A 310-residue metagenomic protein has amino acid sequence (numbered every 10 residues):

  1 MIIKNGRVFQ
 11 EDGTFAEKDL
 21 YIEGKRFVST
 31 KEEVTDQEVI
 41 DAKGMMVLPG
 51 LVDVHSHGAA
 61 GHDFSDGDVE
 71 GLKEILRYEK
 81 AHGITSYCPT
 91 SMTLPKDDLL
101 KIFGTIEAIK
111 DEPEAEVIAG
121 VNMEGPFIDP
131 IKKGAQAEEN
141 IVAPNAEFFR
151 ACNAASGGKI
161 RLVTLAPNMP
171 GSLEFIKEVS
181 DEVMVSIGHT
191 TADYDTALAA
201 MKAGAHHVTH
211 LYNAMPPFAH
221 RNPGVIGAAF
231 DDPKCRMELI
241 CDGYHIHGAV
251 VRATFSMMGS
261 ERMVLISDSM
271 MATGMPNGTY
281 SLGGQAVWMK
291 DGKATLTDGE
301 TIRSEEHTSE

Functional and structural regions predicted by a protein language model:
M1-K4, V8-L48: Histidine-rich, glycine-flanked metal-binding segment
G6, L20, K25, G44 (+6 more regions): Divalent metal-coordination and catalytic microenvironments
M45-V69: Di-metal (Zn2+ and/or Mg2+/Mn2+) metal-binding site signature of metallo-dependent hydrolases with the MBL/beta-CASP
G50-V52, S186, M263-I266: Residue-level marker for buried hydrophobic side chains located in beta-strands that build the well-ordered beta-sheet
H57, K73-I102, E116-D129, S156-N168 (+4 more regions): Divalent metal-dependent hydrolysis catalytic cores, especially in the metallo-beta-lactamase
K80, E107, N153-S156, M201 (+1 more regions): Non-catalytic positions within long, well-ordered alpha-helices that form the structural scaffold/packing of enzyme
M123, P130-A146, R150-G224: Divalent metal-binding pocket/active-site signature
T196-E310: Active-site-adjacent C-terminal substructures of enzyme catalytic domains
